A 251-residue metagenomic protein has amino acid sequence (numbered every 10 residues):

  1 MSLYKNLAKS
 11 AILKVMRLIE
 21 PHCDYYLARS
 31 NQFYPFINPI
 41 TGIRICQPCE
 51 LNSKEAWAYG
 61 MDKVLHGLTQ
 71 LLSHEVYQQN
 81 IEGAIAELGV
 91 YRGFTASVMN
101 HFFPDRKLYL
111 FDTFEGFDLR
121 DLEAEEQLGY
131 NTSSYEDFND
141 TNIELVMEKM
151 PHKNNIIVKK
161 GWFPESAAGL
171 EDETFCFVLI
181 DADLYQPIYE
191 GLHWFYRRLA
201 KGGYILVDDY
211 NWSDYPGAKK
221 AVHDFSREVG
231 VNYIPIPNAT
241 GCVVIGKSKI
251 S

Functional and structural regions predicted by a protein language model:
M1-L206, Y210-S251: A short alpha-helical cap/connector motif
